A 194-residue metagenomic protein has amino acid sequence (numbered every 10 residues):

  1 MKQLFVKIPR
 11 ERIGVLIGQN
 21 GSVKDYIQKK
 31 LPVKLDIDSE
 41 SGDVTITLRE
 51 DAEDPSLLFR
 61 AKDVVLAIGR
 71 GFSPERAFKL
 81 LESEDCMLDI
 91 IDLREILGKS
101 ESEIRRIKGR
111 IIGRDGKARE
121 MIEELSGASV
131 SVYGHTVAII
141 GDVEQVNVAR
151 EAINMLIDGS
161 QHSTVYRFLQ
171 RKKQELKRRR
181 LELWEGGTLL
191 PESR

Functional and structural regions predicted by a protein language model:
M1-R194: RNA-contacting regions in translation and RNA-metabolism proteins, encompassing KH/S1 modules where present
